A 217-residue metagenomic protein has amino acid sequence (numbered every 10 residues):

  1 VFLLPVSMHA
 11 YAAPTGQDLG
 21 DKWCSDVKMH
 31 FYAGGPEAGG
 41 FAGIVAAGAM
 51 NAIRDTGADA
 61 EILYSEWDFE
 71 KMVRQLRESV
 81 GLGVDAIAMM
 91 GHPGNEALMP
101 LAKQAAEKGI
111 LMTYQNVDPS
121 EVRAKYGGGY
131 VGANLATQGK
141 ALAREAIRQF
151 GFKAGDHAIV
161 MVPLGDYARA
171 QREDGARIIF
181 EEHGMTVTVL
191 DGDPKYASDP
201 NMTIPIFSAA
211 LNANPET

Functional and structural regions predicted by a protein language model:
L4-T217: A residue-level marker of the well-folded mature domains of exported/periplasmic proteins
